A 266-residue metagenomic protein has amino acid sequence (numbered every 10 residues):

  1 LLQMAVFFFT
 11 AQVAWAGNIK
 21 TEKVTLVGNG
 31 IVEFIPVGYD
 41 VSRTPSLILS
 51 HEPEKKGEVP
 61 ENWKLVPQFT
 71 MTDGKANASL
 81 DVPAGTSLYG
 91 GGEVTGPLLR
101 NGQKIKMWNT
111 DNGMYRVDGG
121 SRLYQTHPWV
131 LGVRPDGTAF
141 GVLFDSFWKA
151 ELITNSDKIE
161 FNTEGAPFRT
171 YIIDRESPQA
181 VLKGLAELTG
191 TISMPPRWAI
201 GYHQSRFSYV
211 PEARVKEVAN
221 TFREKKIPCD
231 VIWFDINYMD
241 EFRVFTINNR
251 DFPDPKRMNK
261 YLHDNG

Functional and structural regions predicted by a protein language model:
L1-K20: Bacterial Sec-dependent N-terminal signal peptides
L2, Q12, R134, F147 (+1 more regions): Residue-level marker of positions within ordered structural domains that often coincide with functionally constrained
G17-R197, R206-S208, E212, A219-E224: Catalytic and substrate-binding clefts that recognize carbohydrates or anionic sugar/phosphate headgroups
S193-G266: Aromatic-lined carbohydrate-binding/catalytic grooves of carbohydrate-active enzymes
